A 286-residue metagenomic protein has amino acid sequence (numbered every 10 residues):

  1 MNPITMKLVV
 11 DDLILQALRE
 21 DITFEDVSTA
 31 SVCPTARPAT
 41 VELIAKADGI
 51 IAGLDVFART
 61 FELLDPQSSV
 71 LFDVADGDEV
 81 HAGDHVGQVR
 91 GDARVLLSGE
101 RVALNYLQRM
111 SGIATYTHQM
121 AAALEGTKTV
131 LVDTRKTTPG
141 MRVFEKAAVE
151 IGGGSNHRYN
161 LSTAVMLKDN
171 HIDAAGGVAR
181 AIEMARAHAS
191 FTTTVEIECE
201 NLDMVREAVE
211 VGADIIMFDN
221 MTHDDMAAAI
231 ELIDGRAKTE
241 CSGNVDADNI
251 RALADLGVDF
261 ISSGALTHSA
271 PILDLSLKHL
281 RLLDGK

Functional and structural regions predicted by a protein language model:
M1-I4, D284-K286: Basic/polar N-terminal segments that are highly enriched at the extreme N-terminus, encompassing both cleavable
N2-V211, I215, A227-L232, K238-C241 (+2 more regions): Acidic/glycine-rich phosphate/pyrophosphate-binding loops and surrounding catalytic core that coordinate Mg2+
D219, A237-C241, R281-K286: Short, structured secondary-structure boundary patches
N220, G243, G264-A265: Short secondary-structure boundary segments
A265-K286: Short, charged, intrinsically disordered terminal tails
